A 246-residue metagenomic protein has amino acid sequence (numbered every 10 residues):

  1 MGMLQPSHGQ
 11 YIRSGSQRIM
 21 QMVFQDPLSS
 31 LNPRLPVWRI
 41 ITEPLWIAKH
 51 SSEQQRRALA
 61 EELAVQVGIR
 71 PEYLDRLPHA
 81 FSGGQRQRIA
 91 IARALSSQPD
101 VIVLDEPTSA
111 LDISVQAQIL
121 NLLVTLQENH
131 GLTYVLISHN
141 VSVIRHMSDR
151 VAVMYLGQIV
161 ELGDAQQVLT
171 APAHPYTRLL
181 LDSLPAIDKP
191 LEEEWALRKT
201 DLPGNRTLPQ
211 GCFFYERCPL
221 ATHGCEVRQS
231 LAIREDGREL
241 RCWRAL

Functional and structural regions predicted by a protein language model:
D26, P33-I47: Q-loop/switch helix immediately C-terminal to the Walker
Q55-E72, L181-D182: Conserved ABC ATPase "signature" region
L77-F81, Q85: Conserved ABC ATPase signature
S96-D100: A short, proline-enriched helix->beta-strand linker immediately N-terminal to the Walker B motif in ABC-type P-loop
I102-D105: Catalytic Walker B motif of ABC-type/P-loop ATPase nucleotide-binding domains
P107, L111, V115-E193: P-loop NTP-binding/switch modules centered on Walker-like glycine-rich loops
D164-L246: Charged, flexible cofactor/metal-binding loops and thiol motifs
